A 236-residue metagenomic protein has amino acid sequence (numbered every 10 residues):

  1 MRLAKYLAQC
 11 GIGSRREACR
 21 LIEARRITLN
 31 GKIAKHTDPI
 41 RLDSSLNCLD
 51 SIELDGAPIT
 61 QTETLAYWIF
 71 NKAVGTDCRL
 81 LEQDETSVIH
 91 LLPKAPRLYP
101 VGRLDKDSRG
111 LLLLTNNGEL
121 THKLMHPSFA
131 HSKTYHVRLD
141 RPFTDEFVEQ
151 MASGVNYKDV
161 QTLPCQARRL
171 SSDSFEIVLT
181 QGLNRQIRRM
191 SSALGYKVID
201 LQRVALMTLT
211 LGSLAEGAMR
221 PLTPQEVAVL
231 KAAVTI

Functional and structural regions predicted by a protein language model:
M1-I236: Basic, flexible Lys/Arg- and Gly-enriched helix-loop patches that mediate nucleic-acid binding at interfaces with rRNA
